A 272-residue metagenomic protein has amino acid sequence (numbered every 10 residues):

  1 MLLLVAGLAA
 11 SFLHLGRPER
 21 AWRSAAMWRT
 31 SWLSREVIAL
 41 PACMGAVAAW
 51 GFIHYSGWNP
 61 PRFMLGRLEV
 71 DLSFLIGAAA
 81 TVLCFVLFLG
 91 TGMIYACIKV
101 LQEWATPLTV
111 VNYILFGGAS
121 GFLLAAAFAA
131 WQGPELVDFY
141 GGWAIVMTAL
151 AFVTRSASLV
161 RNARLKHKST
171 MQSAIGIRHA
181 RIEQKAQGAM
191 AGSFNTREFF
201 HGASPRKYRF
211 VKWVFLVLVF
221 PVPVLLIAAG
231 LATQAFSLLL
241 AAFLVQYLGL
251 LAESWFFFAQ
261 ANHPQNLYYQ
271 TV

Functional and structural regions predicted by a protein language model:
M1-A46: Membrane helical hairpin/interfacial module
A10-L13, T30-S31, Q102, F256 (+1 more regions): Flexible, active-site-adjacent loop/turn segments at secondary-structure boundaries
H14, G51-F52, Y269-V272: Short, surface-exposed, charge-dense and proline/glycine-enriched linear segments
L15-R17, L159-H167, F257-N266: A cytosolic-side transmembrane-helix exit/cap motif
R17, T196, H201-G202, A259-Q260 (+1 more regions): Generic structural "secondary-structure junction" signal
A21-R23, G230, A261: Short hydrophobic alpha-helical segments that form membrane-spanning helices or hydrophobic packing faces of helical
M27-W32, V37-A252: Long, contiguous internal "core" modules enriched in hydrophobic/ aromatic residues
L238-V272: C-terminal structured interaction module
